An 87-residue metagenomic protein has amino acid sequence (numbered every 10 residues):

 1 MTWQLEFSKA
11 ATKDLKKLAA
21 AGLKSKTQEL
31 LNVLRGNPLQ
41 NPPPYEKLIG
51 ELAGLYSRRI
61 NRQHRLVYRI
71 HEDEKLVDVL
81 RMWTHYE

Functional and structural regions predicted by a protein language model:
T2-K17, A21-E29, R58-R65, R69-E87: Enriched for short, Lys/Arg-rich terminal
N32-R58: A short, surface-exposed loop/turn module that caps and links secondary-structure elements
